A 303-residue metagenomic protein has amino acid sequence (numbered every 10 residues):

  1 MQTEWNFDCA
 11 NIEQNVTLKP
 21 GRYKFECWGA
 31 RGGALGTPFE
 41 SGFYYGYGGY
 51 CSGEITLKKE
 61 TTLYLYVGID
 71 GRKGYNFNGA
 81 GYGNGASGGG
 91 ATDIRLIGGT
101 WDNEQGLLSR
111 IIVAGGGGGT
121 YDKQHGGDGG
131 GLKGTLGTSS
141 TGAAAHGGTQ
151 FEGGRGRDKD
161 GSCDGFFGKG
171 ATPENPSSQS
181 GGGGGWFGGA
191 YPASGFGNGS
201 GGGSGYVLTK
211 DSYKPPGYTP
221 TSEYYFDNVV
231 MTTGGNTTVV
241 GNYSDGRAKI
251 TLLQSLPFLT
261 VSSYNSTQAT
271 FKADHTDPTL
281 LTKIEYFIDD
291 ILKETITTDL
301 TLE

Functional and structural regions predicted by a protein language model:
T17-K24, K58-T62: Extended extracellular/luminal ectodomain segments enriched in beta-structured repeat modules
P20-G21, A30, T276-L281: Short proline/glycine-enriched turn/loop motifs at strand-loop junctions of beta-rich domains
A30-G32, G99, F287-K293: Change "in extracellular beta-sheet-rich domains … of secreted and cell-surface proteins" to "in beta-sheet-rich domains
Y45-H146: Secretome/extracellular-domain signature
S255-S262: Proline-enriched interdomain boundary motifs that mark the N-terminal boundary and often initiate the first structured
S266-H275: A short beta-strand segment in extracellular, disulfide-stabilized domains
T282-Y286: Short beta-strand elements bearing conserved aromatic residues within extracellular beta-rich modules
T298-E303: Solvent-exposed segments in extracellular or luminal domains encompassing
